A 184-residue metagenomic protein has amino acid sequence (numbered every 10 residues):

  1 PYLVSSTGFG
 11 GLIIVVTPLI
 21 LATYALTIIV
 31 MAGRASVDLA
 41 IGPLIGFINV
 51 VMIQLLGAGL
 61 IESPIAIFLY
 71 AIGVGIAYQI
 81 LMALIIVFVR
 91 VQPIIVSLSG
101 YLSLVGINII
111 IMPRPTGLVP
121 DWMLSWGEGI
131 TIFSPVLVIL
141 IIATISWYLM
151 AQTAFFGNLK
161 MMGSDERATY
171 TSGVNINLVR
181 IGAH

Functional and structural regions predicted by a protein language model:
L3-I14, L60-A66, L124-V136: Interfacial loop-to-helix junctions that mark the boundaries of transmembrane helices in multi-pass membrane
S6-G59: Single transmembrane alpha-helix segments in multi-pass membrane proteins
P18-L19, F47-V50, S99-I109, T171-G173: Small-residue-rich segments of transmembrane alpha-helices in multi-pass membrane proteins, especially helix faces
I28, Q54, G59, I80 (+4 more regions): Membrane-interface helix caps of multi-pass small-molecule transporters
G46-V50, G75, Y101-L102, A143 (+1 more regions): Residue-level recognition of pore/gate-forming positions within transmembrane alpha-helices of multi-pass
L60-Y101, T144: Alpha-helical transmembrane segments within multi-pass membrane transporters and channels
I65, Y78-L81, T131-H184: Helix-loop-helix "hairpin" substructures at the membrane interface of multi-pass membrane proteins
V89, P93-T153, V179-G182: Transmembrane helix-bundle core of multi-pass membrane transporters and related energy-transducing complexes
